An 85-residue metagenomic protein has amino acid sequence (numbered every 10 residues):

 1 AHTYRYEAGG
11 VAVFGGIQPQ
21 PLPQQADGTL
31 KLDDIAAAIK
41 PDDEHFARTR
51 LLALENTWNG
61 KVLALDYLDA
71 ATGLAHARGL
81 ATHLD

Functional and structural regions predicted by a protein language model:
A1-R5: Conserved PLP-anchoring active-site segment centered on the Schiff-base-forming lysine
Y6-Q18: Active-site-proximal loop->helix
G15-T57, V62-A70: PLP-dependent aminotransferase-class I/II
L63-D85: Catalytic PLP-binding core of fold-type I/II PLP enzymes
